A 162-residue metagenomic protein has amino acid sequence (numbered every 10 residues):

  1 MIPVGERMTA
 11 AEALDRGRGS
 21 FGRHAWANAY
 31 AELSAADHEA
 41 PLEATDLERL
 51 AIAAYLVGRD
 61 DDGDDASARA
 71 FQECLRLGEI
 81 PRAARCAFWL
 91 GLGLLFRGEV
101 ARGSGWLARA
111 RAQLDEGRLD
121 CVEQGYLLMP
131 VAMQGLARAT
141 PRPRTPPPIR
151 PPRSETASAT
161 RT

Functional and structural regions predicted by a protein language model:
P3, Y30, A44-A51, D64 (+3 more regions): Key residue(s) within conserved catalytic/signature motifs
G5-A13, P41-T45, G125: Generic helix N-cap/helix-start motif at coil->alpha-helix transitions
R7, P41, L77, P81 (+2 more regions): Residue signature of alpha-solenoid helical repeat architecture, marking inter-repeat boundaries and helix-start
A11-E32: Alpha-helical segment of the N-proximal tetratricopeptide repeat
R16-G22, T45-D60, A84-V100, E123-T140 (+2 more regions): Tandem amphipathic alpha-helical repeat scaffolds
R23, R118-L119: Short coil/turn and helix-start
Y30-H38, A68-E79, L92, A108-E116 (+1 more regions): Amphipathic alpha-helical segments of tetratricopeptide repeats
